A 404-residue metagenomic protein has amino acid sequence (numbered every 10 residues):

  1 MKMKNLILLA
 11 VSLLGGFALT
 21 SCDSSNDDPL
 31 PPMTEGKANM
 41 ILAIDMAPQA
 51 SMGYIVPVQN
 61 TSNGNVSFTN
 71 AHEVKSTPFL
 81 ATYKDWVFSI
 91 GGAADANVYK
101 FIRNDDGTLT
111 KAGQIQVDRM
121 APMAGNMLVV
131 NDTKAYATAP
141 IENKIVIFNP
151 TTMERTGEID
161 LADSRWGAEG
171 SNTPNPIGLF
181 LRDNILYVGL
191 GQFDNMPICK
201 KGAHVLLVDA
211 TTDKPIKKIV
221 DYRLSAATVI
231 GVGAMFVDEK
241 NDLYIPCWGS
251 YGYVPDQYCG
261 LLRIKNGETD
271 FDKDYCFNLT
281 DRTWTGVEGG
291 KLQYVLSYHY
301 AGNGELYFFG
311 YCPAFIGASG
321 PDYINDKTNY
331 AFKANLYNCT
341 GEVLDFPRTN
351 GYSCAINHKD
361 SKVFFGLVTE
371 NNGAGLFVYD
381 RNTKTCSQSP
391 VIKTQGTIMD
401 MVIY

Functional and structural regions predicted by a protein language model:
M1-L42: Bacterial Sec-dependent N-terminal signal peptides
M46-A50, A93-A96, I141-K144, F193-P197 (+3 more regions): Short glycine/acidic-enriched loop and turn motifs that connect beta-strands
Y54-P150: Post-signal peptide N-terminal segment of secreted/secretory-pathway proteins
P57-V58, N149, K200-D213, Q257-T269 (+2 more regions): Beta-propeller blade signature
G64-V74, T108-R119, R155-A168, P215-R223 (+3 more regions): Beta-propeller fold detector
E73-K84, R119-V130, A168-G178, A226-M235 (+3 more regions): Repeated scaffold domains used in trafficking and secretory/extracellular systems, primarily beta-propellers
T173, I177-P313: Acidic, serine/threonine- and glycine-rich low-complexity intrinsically disordered segments that serve as flexible
K291-V368: Loop/turn-rich, solvent-exposed surfaces of beta-rich toroidal or solenoidal domains
